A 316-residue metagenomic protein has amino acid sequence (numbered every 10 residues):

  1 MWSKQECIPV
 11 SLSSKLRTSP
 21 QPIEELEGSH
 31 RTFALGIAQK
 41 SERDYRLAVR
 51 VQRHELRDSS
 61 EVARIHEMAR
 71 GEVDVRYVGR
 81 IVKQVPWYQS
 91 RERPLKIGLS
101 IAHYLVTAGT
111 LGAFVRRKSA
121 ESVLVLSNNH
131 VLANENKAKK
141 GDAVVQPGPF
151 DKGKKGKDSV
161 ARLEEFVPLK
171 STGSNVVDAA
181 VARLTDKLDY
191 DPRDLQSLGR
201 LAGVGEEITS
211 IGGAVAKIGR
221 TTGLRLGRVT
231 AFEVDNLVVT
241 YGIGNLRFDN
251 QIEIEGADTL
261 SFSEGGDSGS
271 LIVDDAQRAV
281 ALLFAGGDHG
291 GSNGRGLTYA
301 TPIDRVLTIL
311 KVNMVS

Functional and structural regions predicted by a protein language model:
M1-V115, V123: Noncatalytic regulatory segments and standalone regulatory/sensor domains
S41, R53-R57, S119, V131 (+4 more regions): Residues that cap or initiate secondary-structure elements
S41-Y45, V51-L56, E121, L271-R278 (+2 more regions): Structured catalytic/translocation cores of nucleotide/phosphate-coupled proteins
R57-R70, R193-E206, G296-Y299: Surface-exposed flexible segments
I65-E67, G141-A143, R200, E233 (+4 more regions): Generic alpha-helical propensity signal that fires on short helical segments and nearby coil/disordered stretches
R91-A257, V273-D275, F284: Serine endopeptidase catalytic core focused on the charge-relay Asp
E253-I254, S261-F262, V273-S316: C-terminal subregion of chymotrypsin/trypsin-like serine protease catalytic domains
E264-S268: Short, small/polar residue-rich loop motifs at catalytic or cofactor-binding pockets
